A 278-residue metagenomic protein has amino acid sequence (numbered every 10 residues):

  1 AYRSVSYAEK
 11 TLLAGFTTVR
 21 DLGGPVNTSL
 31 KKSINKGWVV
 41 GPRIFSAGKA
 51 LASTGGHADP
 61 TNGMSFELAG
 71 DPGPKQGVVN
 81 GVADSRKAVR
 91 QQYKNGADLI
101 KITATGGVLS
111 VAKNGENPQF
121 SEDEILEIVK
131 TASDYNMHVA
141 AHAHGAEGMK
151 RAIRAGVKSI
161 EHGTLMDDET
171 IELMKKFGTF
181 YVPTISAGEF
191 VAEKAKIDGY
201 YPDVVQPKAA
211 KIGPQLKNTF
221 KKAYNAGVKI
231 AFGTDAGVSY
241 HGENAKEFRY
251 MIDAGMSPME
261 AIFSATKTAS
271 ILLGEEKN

Functional and structural regions predicted by a protein language model:
A1-M137, T170-E172, F177-D198: Divalent-metal coordination cores built from histidine and acidic residues
G15-D21, H138-A141, K158-E161, G233: Short catalytic-loop micro-motif centered on adjacent basic/acidic residues
L30-S33, H57-A58, M149-A155, F248: Distinct, well-ordered alpha-helical segments
K49, A143, T234-A236: Active-site metal-binding loops of divalent metal-dependent hydrolases
A88, E147-G148, E169-T170, T219: Short acidic active-site motifs
D134-H138, D203-V204, I212-N278: His/Asp/Glu-enriched, well-ordered alpha-helical/loop segment that forms or immediately abuts the divalent-metal
K150-T170, Y250-A261: Structural recognition of alpha->loop->beta junctions
R154-S159, K175-F180, G199-P202, G227-K229 (+1 more regions): Glycine-enriched alpha-helix->loop->beta-strand junction motifs that scaffold or abut catalytic
